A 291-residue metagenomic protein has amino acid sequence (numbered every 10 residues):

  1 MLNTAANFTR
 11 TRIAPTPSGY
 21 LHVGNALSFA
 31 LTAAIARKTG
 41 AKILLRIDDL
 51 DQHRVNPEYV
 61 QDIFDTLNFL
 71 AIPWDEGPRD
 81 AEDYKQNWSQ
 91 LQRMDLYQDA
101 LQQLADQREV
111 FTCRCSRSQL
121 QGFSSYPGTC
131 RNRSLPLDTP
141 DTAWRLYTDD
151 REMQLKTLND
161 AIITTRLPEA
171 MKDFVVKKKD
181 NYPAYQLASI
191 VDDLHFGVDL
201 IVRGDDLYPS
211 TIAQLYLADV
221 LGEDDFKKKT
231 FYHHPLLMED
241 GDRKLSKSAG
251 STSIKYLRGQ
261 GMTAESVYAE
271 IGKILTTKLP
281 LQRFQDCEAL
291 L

Functional and structural regions predicted by a protein language model:
M1-Y20, K38, I43, D141 (+2 more regions): Non-catalytic terminal extensions that flank enzyme cores
L2-S125, D206-D225, T277: N-terminal Rossmann-like or analogous alpha/beta NTP/dinucleotide-binding catalytic cores that position adenine
D48, R79, S116-R117, T230-H233 (+2 more regions): Proline- and acidic/polar-enriched loop/turn elements at helix boundaries
F64-W74, Y97-C113, R131-R145, A249-S266: Short, Lys/Arg-enriched charge-dense amphipathic segments
N68, D99-E109, I163-A170, P280-L291: A short, terminal or domain-edge coil/loop segment
W74-G77, D225-F231, E265, K278-F284: Short, surface-exposed acidic
R79-K85, L146, G222-K227, E239-D240 (+1 more regions): Low-complexity, flexible helical/coil segments
T112-S246, S253-R258: Active-site cores that bind ATP or allylic diphosphates and position pyrophosphate for catalysis
